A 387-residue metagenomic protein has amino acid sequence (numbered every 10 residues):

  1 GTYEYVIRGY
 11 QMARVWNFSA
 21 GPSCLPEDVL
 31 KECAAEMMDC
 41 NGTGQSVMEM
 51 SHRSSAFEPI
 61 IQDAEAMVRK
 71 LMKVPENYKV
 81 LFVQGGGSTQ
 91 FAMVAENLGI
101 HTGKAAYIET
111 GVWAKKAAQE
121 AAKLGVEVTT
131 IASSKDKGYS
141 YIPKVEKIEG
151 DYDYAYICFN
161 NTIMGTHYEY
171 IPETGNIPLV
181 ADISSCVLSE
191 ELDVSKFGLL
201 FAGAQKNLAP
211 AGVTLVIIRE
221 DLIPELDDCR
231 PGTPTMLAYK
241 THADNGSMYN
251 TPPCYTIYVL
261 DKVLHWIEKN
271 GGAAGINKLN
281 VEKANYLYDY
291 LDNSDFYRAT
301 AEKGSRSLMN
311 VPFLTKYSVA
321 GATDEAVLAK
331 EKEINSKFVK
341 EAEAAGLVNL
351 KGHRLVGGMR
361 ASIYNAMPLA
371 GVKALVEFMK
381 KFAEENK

Functional and structural regions predicted by a protein language model:
G1-Q11: Short, Lys/Arg-enriched N-terminal segments with co-localized hydrophobic residues within the first ~10-30 amino acids
G9, R14-V15, K337, A344 (+1 more regions): PLP-dependent enzyme catalytic core of the Aspartate aminotransferase-like
R14-E65: A glycine-/small-polar-enriched, mobile loop at the entrance of the PLP active site in fold-type I
G21, A121, S133-V187: Active-site phosphate-binding strand-loop segment of PLP-dependent enzymes
P26, A204-Y288, E302: Active-site C-terminal subdomain of aminotransferase-like
T43-Q90, N97, V112, E120: Conserved N-terminal alpha-helix of the aminotransferase class I/II PLP-enzyme fold
S88-A155: PLP-dependent aminotransferase-like
Y297-A342: Conserved PLP-binding catalytic core of the aspartate aminotransferase-like
